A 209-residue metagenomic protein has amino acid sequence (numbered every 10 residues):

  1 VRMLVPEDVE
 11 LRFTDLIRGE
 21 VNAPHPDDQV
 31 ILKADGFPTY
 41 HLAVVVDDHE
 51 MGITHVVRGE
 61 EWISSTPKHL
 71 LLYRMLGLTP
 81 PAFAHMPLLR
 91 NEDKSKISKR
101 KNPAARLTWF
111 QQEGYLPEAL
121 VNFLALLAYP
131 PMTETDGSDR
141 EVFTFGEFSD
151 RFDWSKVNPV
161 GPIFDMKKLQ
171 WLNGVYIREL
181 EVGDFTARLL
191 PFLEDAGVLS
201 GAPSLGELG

Functional and structural regions predicted by a protein language model:
V1-K99, R106: Active-site cores that bind ATP or allylic diphosphates and position pyrophosphate for catalysis
L78-G209: Catalytic adenosine-cofactor/nucleotide-binding cores of aminoacyl-tRNA synthetases and other
